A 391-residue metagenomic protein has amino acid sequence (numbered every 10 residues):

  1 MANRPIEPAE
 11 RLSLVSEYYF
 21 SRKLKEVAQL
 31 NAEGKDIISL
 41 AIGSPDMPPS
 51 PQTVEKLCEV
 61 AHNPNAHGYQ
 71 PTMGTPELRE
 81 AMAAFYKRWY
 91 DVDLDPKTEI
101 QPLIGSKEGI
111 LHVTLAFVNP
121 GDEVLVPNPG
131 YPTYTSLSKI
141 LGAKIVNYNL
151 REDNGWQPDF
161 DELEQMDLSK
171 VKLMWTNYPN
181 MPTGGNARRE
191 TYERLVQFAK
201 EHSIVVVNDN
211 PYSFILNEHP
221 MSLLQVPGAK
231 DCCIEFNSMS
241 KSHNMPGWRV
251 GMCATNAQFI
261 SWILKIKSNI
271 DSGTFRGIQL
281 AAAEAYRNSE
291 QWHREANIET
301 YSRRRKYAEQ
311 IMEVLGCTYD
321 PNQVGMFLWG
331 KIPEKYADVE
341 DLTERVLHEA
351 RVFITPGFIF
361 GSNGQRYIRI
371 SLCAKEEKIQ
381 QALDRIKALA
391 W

Functional and structural regions predicted by a protein language model:
A2-G105, H112, A285-N288, A390-W391: N-terminal small-domain helix-loop-helix segment of the aminotransferase-like
A116-S138: Conserved PLP-anchoring active-site segment centered on the Schiff-base-forming lysine
D122, A143, E201-V205, K230-D231: A short helix->loop->beta-strand "cap" motif at the edges of active sites that frequently abuts
L141, E201-H202, L315, A350: Helix C-cap/helix->beta junction micro-motif
V146, E164, Y336, R345-I354 (+1 more regions): PLP-dependent enzyme catalytic core of the Aspartate aminotransferase-like
V146, L150-M221: Active-site phosphate-binding strand-loop segment of PLP-dependent enzymes
G228-E299, K306-L315, L389-W391: Conserved core segment of the aminotransferase class I/II
A283, E299-E309, Y319-K331, G364: Conserved glycine-rich beta-strand-loop-beta hairpin in the small C-terminal domain of fold type I
